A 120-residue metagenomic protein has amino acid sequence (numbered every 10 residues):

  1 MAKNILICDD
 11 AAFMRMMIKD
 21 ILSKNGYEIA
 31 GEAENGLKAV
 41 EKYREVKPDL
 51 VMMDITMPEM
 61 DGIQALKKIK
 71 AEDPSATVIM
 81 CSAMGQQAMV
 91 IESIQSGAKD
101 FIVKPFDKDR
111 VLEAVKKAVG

Functional and structural regions predicted by a protein language model:
A12-G31: Two-component/phosphorelay signaling modules centered on CheY-like receiver
N35-K38, D61-Q64: Acidic catalytic/metal-coordinating carboxylates
V46-M52: Active-site beta3 strand of CheY-like receiver
M57: Receiver (REC) domain active-site loop signature in two-component systems and cognate sites in sensor histidine kinases
M84-G85: Short, conserved "switch-loop" micro-motifs in signal-transduction and mechanochemical regulators
F106-V115: C-terminal output helix
